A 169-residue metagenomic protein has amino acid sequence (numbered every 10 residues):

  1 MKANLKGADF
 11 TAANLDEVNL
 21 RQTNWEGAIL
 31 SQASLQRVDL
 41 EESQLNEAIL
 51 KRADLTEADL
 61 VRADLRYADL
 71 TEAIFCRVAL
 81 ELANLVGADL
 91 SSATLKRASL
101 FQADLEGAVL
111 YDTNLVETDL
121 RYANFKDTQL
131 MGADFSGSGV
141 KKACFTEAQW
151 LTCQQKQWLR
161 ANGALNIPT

Functional and structural regions predicted by a protein language model:
M1-T169: Tandem repeat scaffolds
